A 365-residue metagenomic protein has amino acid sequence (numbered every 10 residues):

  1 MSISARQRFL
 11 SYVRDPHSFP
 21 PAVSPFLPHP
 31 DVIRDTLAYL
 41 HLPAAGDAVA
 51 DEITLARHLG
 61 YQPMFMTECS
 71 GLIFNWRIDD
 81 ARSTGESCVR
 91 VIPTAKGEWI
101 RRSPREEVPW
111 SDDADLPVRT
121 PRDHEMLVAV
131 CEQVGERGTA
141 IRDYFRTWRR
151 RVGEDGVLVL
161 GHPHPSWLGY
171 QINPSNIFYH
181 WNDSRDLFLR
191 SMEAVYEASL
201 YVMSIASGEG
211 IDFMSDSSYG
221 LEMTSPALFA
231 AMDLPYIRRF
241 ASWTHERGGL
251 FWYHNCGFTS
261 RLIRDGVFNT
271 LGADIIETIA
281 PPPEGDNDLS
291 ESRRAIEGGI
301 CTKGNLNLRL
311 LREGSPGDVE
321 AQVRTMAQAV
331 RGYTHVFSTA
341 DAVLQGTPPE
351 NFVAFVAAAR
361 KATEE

Functional and structural regions predicted by a protein language model:
M1-P30, L37-L40, D123-E365: Active-site loop segments of alpha/beta catalytic cores
S2, A45-V49, S83: Generic structural signal for well-ordered secondary structure
L10, R77-I78: Short, P/G- and charge-enriched loop/turn segments at secondary-structure junctions
P20-A22, Y61-Q62, S87-V89: A common structural microfeature
H29, R34-R77: Segments that shape or occlude catalytic/ligand-binding pockets
V49, A95, P109-D112, D274 (+1 more regions): Exposed, low-complexity/repetitive linear segments and helix-based recognition motifs, biased toward charged/polar
D51-E52, T84-C88, I141-Y144: Generic hydrophobic, aliphatic-rich segments that mediate packing or membrane embedding
I78-C131, E154-D155: A contiguous, low-structure linker/loop signature
